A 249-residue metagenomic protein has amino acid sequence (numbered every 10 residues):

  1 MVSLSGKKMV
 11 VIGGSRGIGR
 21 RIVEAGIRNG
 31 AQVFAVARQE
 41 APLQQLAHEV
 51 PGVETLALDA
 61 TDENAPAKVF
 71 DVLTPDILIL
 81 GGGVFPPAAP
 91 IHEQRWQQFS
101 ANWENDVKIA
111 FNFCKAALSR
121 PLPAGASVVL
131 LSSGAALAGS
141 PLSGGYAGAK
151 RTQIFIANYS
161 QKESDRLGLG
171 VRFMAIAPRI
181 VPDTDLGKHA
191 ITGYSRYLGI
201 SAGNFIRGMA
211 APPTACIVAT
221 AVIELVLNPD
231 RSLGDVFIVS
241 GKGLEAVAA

Functional and structural regions predicted by a protein language model:
S15-R16: Conserved glycine-rich cofactor-binding loop
N29-Q45: Conserved glycine-rich Rossmann-like NAD(P)H-binding loop of the short-chain dehydrogenase/reductase
E49-N64: Rossmann-fold cofactor-recognition segment
H92-F111, V129, Q153: Catalytic Tyr-X3-Lys loop
Q94, G139-G148, Y159: Active-site loop-to-helix junction immediately N-terminal to the catalytic Tyr of the SDR YXXXK motif in Rossmann-fold
C114, A149-K150: Active-site helix of classical SDR
S133: Residue(s) in the substrate-gating loop at a strand-loop-helix junction that position the organic substrate next
S195-A248: C-terminal helical subdomain
